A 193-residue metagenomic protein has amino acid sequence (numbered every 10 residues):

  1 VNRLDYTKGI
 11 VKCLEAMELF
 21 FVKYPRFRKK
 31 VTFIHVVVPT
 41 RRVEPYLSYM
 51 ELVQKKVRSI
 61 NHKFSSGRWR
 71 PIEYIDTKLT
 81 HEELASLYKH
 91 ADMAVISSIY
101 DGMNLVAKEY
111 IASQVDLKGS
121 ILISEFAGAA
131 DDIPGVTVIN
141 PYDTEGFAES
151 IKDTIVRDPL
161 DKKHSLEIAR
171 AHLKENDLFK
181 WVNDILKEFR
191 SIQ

Functional and structural regions predicted by a protein language model:
V1-T7, L14, I34: Conserved donor-binding/catalytic core segment of Leloir-type glycosyltransferases
K8-I10, A16, N104, D177: Active-site helix-initiating loop/hinge in glycosyltransferases
L14-V22, V53-N61, V106-I111: Short, well-ordered amphipathic alpha-helices
F21-I34, K89, M93-E175, D184: Catalytic binding pocket for nucleotide-activated donors in carbohydrate/polymer assembly enzymes
H35-E82: Nucleotide-activated donor-binding/catalytic signature segment of Leloir-type glycosyltransferases, i.e., the conserved
V43-Y49, L87, P134-G135, I185: Short aromatic-enriched loop/helix-cap "lid" or pocket-rim segments at secondary-structure transitions that line
L79-A91: Short acidic alpha-helix that forms the nucleotide-activated donor recognition element in Leloir-type transferases
L178-Q193: C-terminal alpha-helical cap of glycosyltransferases
